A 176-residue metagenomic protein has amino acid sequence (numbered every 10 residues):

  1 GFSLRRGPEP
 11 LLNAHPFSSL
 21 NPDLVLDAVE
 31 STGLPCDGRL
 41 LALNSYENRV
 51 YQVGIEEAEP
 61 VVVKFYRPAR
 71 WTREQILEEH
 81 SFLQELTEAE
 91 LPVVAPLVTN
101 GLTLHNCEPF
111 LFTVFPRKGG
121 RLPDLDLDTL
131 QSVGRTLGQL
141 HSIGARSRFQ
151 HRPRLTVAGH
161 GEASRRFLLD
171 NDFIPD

Functional and structural regions predicted by a protein language model:
F2-L97: Conserved NTP-binding catalytic cores of kinases and kinase-like/nucleotidyltransferase enzymes across multiple kinase
G7, N13-A14, P153-D176: Active-site catalytic-loop/activation-segment of kinase and kinase-like phosphoryl-transfer enzymes
F17, N106-C107, T156: A generic short alpha-helical patch detector that favors 3-5-residue windows in or near N-terminal regions
R39, D126-T129, D176: Residue-level recognition of alpha-helical structural elements
L43, N100, H151-R154: Conserved beta-strand edge residues that scaffold enzyme active sites
E47, L104, K118, A158-G159: Short secondary-structure boundary/hinge segments and terminal tails
I55-F149: ATP-binding pocket architecture of kinase catalytic cores
